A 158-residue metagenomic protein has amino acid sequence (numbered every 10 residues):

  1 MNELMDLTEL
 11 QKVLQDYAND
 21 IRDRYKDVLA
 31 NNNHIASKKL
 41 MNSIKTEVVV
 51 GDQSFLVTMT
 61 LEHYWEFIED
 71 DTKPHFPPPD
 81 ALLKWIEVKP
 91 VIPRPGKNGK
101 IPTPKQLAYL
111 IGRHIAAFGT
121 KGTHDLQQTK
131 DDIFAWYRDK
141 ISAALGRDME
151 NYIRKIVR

Functional and structural regions predicted by a protein language model:
M1-V50, S54: Charge-rich, low-complexity N-terminal segments
K39-R158: Charged, low-complexity interaction tracts
